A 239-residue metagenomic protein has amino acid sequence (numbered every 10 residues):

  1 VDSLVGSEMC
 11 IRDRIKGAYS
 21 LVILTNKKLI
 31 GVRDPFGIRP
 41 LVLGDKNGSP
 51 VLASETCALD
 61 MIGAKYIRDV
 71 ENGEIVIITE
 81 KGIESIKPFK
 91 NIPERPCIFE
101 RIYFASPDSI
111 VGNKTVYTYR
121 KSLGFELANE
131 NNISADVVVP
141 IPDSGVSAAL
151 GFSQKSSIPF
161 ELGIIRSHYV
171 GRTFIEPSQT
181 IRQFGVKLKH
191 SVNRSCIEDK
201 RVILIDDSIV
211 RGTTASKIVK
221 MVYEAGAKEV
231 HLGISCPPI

Functional and structural regions predicted by a protein language model:
V1-G6, C10-I11: Single conserved hydrophobic/aromatic residue that forms the stacking wall/gate of nucleotide- or nucleobase-binding
A18-L24, L29-V32, P40-G44, G73-I78: Short beta-strand scaffold segments in enzyme catalytic cores
K27-K28, R33, D45, G63-D69 (+1 more regions): PRPP-dependent phosphoribosyltransferase catalytic core
P50-S54, L59-I62, I78-S134, G171-E176 (+1 more regions): Active-site-facing substrate-recognition patch
A58, K65, G73, E130-N131 (+3 more regions): Phosphate/diphosphate-binding loops
E130-D136, Q154-E161, S195-E198, K220-H231: Secondary-structure transition/capping motifs at alpha-helix termini and the adjoining loop/turn into the next element
N131-S144, A148: Short glycine-rich phosphate-binding loop at a beta-alpha junction
S157-V202, T213, I239: Short, glycine/charge-rich flexible loops or terminal/linker lids adjacent to PRPP-binding catalytic cores
